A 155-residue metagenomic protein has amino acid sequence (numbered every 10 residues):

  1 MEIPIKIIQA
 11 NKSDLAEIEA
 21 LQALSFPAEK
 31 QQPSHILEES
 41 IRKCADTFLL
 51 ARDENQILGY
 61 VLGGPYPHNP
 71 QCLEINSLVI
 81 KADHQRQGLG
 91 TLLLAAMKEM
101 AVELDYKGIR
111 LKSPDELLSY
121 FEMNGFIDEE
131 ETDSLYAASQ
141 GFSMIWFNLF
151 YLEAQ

Functional and structural regions predicted by a protein language model:
M1-S13, L149-Q155: Conserved N-terminal entry element of GNAT/NAT acetyltransferase domains
Q9-S13, A20-N76, K81: Acetyl-CoA-dependent GNAT
I80, R86-E99: Conserved acetyl-CoA-binding loop-helix of GNAT-fold acetyltransferases
L93, L117-Y120: Conserved short alpha-helix immediately C-terminal to the canonical SAM/SAH-binding motif I of Rossmann-like
A101-S113: Conserved GNAT acetyl-CoA-binding A-motif
K112, I127-W146: Conserved catalytic-core motifs of GNAT/GCN5-like acyltransferases
Y120-E122, F126: Conserved active-site tyrosine of GNAT-family acetyltransferases
